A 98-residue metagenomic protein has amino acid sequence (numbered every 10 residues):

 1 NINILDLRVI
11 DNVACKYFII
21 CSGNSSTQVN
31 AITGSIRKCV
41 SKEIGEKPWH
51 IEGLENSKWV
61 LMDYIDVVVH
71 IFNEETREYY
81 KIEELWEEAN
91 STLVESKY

Functional and structural regions predicted by a protein language model:
N1-I10, S26-G34, I44-E46, E52-L54 (+2 more regions): Long, contiguous binding/interaction regions
R8, C15-F18: Short beta-strand segments
I20-S22: Short hydrophobic/aromatic beta-strand micro-patches that form the beta-sheet surface supporting nucleotide- or nucleic
R37-K38: Anionic-ligand anchoring segments at beta-strand to alpha-helix junctions in alpha/beta enzyme folds, i.e., glycine
S41: Post-Walker A helix-loop "phosphate-sensing" segment adjacent to the P-loop in P-loop NTPases
